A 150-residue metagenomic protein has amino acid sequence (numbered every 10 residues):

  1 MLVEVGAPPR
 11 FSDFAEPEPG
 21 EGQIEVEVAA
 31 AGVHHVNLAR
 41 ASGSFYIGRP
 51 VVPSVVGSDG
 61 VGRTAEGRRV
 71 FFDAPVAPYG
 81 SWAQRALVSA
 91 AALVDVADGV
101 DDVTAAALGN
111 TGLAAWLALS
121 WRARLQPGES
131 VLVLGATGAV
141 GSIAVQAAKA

Functional and structural regions predicted by a protein language model:
A15-V33, S44-G80: Glycine-rich beta-strand-centered segment in the early N-terminal region that forms part of a ligand/cofactor-binding
V36-S42: Cytochrome P450 core scaffold surrounding the K-helix E-X-X-R motif and the conserved "meander" helix-loop region
R69-V70, R85, S130, A150: Residue-level marker of beta-strand positions
V76-A90: A structural motif shared across PLP-dependent enzymes of the aminotransferase-like
A91-G99: Phosphate/diphosphate ligand-binding glycine-rich loop within oxidoreductases
G99-L108: Short pre-catalytic strand/loop immediately N-terminal to key active-site residues, enriched for Gly-Thr
G109-A150: Mid-domain Rossmann-like dinucleotide-binding core that forms the NAD(H)/NADP(H) cofactor-binding site
